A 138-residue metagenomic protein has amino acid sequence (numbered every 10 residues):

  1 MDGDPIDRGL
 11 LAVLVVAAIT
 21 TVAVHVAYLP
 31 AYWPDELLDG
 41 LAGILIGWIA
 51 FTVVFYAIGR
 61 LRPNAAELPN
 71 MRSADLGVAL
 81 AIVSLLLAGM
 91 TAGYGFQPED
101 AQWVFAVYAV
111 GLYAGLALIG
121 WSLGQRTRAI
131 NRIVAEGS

Functional and structural regions predicted by a protein language model:
M1-D7, A65-G77, A135-S138: Membrane-interface segments at loop-to-transmembrane junctions
M1-E36, G43-W48: N-terminal signal-anchor transmembrane alpha-helix
I6, L10, G93-S138: Alpha-helical membrane-associated segments of multi-pass integral membrane proteins
A12-V24, G47, V78-A88, L112-G120: Alpha-helical transmembrane segments of multi-pass integral membrane proteins
Y28-L37, Y94-Q102: Membrane-interface helix termini and inter-helical loops of multi-pass transporters
Y32-P34, A50-R72: Membrane-helix boundary/interface segments in integral membrane proteins
D39-G59, L112-L116: Generic alpha-helical transmembrane segments
A74-F105: C-terminal halves and exits of single transmembrane alpha-helices
